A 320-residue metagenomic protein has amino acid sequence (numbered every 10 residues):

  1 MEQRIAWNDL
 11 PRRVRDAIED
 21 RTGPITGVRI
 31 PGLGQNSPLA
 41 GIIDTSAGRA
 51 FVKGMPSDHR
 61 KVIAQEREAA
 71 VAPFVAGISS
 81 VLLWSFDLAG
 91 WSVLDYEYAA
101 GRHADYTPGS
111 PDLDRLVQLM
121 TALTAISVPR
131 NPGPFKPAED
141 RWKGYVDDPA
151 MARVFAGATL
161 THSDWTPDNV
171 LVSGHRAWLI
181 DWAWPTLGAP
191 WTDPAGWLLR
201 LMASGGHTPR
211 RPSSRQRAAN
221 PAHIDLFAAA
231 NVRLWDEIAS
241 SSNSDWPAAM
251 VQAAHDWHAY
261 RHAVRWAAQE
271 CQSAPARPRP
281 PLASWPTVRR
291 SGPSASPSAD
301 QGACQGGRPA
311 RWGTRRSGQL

Functional and structural regions predicted by a protein language model:
M1-I18, R29, S127, H262 (+2 more regions): Phosphate/pyrophosphate-binding loops and the adjoining catalytic core of nucleotide-dependent enzymes
L10-R21, A122-S163, S173, W178: An alpha-helical support segment within catalytic cores of ATP-dependent transferases
P11, R15, N36-S37, R49-G90 (+2 more regions): A conserved alpha-helical element in kinase catalytic cores
E19-T45: ATP-binding glycine-rich phosphate-binding loop
S37-D44, F51, P149-T192: Active-site acidic catalytic loop and adjacent metal/ATP-binding pocket of ATP-dependent phosphoryl transfer enzymes
L187, A195-P286, R290-G292: Helix-rich C-terminal or lid/interface subdomains of diverse kinases
T314-Q319: Short, intrinsically disordered C-terminal tails of secreted or membrane-associated proteins
